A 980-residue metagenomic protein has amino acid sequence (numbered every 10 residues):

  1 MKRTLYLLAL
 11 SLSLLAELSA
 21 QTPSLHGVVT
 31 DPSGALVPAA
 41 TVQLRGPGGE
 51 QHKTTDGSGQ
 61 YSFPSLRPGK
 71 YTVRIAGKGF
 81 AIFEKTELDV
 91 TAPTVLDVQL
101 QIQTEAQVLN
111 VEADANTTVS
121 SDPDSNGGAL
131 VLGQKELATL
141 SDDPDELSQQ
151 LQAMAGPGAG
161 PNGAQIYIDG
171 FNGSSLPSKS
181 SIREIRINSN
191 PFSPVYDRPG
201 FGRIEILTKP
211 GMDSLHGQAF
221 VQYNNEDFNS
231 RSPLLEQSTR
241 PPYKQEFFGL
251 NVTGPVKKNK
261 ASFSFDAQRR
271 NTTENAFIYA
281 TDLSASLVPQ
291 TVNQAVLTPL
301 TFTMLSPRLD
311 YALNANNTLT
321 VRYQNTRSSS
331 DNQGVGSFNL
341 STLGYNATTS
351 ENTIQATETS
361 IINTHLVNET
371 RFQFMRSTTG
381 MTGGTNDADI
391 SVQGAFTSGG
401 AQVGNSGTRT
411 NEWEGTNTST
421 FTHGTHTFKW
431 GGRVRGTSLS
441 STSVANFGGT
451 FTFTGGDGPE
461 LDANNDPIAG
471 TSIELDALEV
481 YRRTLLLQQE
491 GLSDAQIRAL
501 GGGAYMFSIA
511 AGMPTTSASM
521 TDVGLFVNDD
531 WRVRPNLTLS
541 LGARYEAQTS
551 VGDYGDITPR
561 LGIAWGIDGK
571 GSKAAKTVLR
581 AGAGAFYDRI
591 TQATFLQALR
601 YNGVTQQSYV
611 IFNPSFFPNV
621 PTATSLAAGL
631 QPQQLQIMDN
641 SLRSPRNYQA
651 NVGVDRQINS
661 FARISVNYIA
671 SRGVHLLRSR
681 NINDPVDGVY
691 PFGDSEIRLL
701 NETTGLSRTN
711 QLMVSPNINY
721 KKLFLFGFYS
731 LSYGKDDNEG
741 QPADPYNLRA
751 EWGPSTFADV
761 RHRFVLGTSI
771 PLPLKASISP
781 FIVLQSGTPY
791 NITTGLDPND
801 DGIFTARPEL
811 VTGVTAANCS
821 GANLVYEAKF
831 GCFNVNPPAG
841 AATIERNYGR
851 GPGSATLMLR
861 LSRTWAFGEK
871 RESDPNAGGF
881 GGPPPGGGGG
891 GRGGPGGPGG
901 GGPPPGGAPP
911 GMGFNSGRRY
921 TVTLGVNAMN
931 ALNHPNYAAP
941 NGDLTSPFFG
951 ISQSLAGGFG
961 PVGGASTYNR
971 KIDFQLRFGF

Functional and structural regions predicted by a protein language model:
T4-L7, L14-S121, S125, S175: Periplasm-facing N-terminal accessory domains of Gram-negative outer-membrane beta-barrel systems
A81-Q101, E105-P210, H216, N225-E236 (+7 more regions): Periplasmic N-terminal accessory/gating domains of Gram-negative outer-membrane beta-barrel systems
A113, A219-N225, F265-R269, V321-N325 (+10 more regions): Transmembrane beta-barrel strands of outer-membrane/channel proteins
G200-G202, E246-L250, T303-P307, S350-A356 (+14 more regions): Hydrophobic, lipid-facing positions within transmembrane beta-strands of outer-membrane proteins
H216, P241-S329, N346-F374, P559: Transmembrane beta-barrel wall of Gram-negative outer-membrane proteins
N271, I278-Q290, I362, L366-A395 (+8 more regions): A surface-exposed, glycine/aromatic-enriched loop/edge motif typical of exported proteins
T301, N314-G524, V689: Replace "related TpsB outer-membrane translocases also match" with "some related outer-membrane beta-barrels such as
N536, S550, S572, Q633 (+2 more regions): Short, solvent-exposed micro-motifs at the edges of structured domains
